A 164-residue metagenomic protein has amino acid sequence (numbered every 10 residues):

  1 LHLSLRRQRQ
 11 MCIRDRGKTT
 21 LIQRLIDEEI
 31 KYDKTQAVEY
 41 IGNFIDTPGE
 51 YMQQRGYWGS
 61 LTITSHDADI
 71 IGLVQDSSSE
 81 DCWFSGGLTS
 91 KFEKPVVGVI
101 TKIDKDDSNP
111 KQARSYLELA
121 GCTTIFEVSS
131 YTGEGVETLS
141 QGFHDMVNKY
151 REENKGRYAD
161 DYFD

Functional and structural regions predicted by a protein language model:
L1-R9, I13: Single conserved hydrophobic/aromatic residue that forms the stacking wall/gate of nucleotide- or nucleobase-binding
R16-K18, G135: Conserved glycine(s) of the Walker
T20-F44, Y51-M52: Switch I (effector-binding) loop of TRAFAC-class P-loop GTPase G-domains
I41-G42, D69-I70, P95-V97: Loop/turn-to-beta-strand initiation segments
I45-S90, D107: Switch II of P-loop NTPase G domains
Q75-I125: Conserved C-terminal guanine-recognition region of P-loop GTPase G domains, centered on the G4
D107-D164: Canonical P-loop GTPase G-domain recognition
